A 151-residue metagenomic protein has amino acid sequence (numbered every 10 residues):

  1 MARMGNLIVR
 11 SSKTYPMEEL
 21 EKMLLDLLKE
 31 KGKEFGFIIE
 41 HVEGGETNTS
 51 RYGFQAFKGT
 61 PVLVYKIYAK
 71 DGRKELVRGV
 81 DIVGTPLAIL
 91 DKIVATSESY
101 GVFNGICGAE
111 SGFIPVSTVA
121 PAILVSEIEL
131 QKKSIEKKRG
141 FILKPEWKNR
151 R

Functional and structural regions predicted by a protein language model:
M1-R151: N-terminal small-residue-enriched
